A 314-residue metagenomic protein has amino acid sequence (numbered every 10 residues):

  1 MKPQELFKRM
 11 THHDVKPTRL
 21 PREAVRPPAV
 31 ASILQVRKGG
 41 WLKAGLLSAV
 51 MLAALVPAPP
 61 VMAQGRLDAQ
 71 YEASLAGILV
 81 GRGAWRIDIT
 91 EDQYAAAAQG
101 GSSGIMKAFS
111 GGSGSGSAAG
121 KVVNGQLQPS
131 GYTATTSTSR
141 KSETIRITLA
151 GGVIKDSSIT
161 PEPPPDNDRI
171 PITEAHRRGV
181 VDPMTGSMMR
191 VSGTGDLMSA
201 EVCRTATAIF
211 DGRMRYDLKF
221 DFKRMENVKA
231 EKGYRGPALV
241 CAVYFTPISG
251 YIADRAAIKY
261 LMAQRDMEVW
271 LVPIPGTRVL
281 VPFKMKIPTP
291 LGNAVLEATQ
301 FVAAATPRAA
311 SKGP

Functional and structural regions predicted by a protein language model:
M1-P3: Positively charged n-region of N-terminal signal peptides that target proteins for export
E5-L6, H13-T18, E23-S48: Bacterial N-terminal signal peptides that target proteins for export
V50-M51, V61: Cleavable N-terminal signal peptides
A63-G151, D196-P314: Acidic, serine/threonine-rich low-complexity disordered tracts
S137, K141-P183: Internal, conserved structured core segments that host functional sites
G179-D196: A structural motif
